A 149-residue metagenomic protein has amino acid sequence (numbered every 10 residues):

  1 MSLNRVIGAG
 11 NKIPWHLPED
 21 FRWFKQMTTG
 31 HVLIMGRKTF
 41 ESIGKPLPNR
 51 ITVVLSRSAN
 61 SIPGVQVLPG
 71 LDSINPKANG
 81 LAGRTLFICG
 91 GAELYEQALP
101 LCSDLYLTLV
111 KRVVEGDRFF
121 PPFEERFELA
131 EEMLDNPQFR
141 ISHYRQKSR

Functional and structural regions predicted by a protein language model:
M1-R149: Enzymes that bind and transform nitrogen-containing heteroaromatic metabolites
